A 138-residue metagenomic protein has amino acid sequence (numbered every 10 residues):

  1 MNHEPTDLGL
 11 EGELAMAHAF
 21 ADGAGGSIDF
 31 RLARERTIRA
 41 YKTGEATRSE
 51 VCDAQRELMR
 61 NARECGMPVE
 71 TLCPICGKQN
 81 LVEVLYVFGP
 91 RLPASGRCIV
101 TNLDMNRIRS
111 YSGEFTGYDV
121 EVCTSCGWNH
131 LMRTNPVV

Functional and structural regions predicted by a protein language model:
N2-Q55: N-terminal alpha-helical interaction blocks
R48-R63, T101-R109: Short Cys/His-rich Zn2+-coordinating modules
R56-E70, E83-Y86, S112-G117: Short, flexible, mixed-charge glycine/proline-rich loop motifs that serve as phosphate/nucleic-acid-contacting
C73-G77, C123-C126: Short cysteine-rich clusters marking metal-coordination/redox-active sites
Q79-V82, H130: Cys/His-rich microdomains that often coordinate metals
V87-C98, V138: Short cysteine/histidine-rich metal-coordination sites, predominantly Zn2+-binding motifs
N106-V138: Short, compact, well-ordered microdomains
